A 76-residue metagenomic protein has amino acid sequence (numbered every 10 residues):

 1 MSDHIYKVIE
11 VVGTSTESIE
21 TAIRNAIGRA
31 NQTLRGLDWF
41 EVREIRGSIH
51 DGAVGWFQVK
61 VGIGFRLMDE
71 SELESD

Functional and structural regions predicted by a protein language model:
M1-S2, A53: Short glycine/proline-enriched loop/turn "hinge" motifs that connect secondary-structure elements and lie
D3-W39: Short, well-ordered alpha-helical segments
Y6-V8, E44, W56-G62: Broad gene-expression machinery/nucleic-acid interaction feature
G13-S15, E44, V61, F65-L67: Flexible glycine-/small-residue-rich
A26, I49-G55: Noncatalytic linker/hinge segments flanking ATPase motor cores
F40-I49: Short, conserved loop-to-beta-strand elements that form functional interface hotspots
A53-D76: C-terminal structural segments of small proteins and small subunits
